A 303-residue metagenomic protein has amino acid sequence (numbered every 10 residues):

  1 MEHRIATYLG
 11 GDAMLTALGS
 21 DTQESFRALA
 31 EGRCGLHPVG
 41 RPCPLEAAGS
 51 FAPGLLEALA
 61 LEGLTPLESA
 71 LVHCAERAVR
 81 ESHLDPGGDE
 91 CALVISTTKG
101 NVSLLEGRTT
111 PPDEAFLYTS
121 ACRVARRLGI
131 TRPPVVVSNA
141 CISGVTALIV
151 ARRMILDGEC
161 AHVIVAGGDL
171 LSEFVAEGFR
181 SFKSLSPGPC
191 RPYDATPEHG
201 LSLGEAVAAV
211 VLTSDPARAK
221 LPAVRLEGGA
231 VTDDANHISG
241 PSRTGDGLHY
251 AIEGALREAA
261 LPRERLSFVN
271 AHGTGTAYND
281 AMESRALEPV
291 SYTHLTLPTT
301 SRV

Functional and structural regions predicted by a protein language model:
E2, D85-G87, L117, L128-I130 (+5 more regions): Solvent-exposed alpha-helices and their adjacent loops that cap or buttress functional pockets in soluble metabolic
R4-T16, T22-A48, P189-A259, F268: Condensing-enzyme catalytic core mediating Claisen C-C bond formation in acyl metabolism
L9, A92-V94, A161-V165, C190 (+1 more regions): Short glycine-aspartate micro-motif
L9, R33-S138, D169-E173, R263-A281 (+2 more regions): Conserved beta-ketoacyl condensing-enzyme motif
Q23-E24, E106-F116, V124, M154-D157 (+3 more regions): A glycine- and small-aliphatic-rich helix-loop capping segment at beta-alpha/alpha-beta transitions that lines
L56-E76, T109-E114, P134-T146, D194-A208 (+2 more regions): Active-site pocket-shaping loop/turn-to-helix segments
A75, L128, V135-G167, S202-K220 (+1 more regions): Active-site-proximal alpha-helical scaffold in enzymes
T293-T299: Conserved small/polar residues in nucleotide/adenosyl-binding loops
